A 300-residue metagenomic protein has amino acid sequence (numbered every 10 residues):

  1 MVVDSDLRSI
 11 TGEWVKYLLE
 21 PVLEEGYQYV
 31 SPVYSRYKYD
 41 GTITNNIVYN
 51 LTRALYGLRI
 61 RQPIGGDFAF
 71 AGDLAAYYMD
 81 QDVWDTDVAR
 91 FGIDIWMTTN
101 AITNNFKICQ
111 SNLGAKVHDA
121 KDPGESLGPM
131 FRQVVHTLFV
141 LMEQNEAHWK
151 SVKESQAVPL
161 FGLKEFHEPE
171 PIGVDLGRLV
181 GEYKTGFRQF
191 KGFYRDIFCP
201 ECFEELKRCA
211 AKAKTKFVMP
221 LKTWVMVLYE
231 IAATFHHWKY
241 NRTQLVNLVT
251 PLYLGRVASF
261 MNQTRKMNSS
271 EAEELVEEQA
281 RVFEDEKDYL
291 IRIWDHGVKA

Functional and structural regions predicted by a protein language model:
M1-R8: Short beta-strand-to-loop acidic/aromatic patch adjacent to the donor-nucleotide binding site
I10-V33: Conserved donor-nucleotide/metal-binding helix-loop-beta segment in metal-dependent transferases, i.e., the alpha-helix
V30-T42: Short beta-strand-to-loop element that shapes/binds the nucleotide-sugar donor at the catalytic cleft/hinge
T44-Y56, I64-D80: Conserved nucleotide-sugar donor-binding and metal-coordinating catalytic region shared by glycosyltransferases
L58, Q62, Q81-W96: Donor nucleotide-sugar recognition loop
D85, W96-K116: Catalytic donor-sugar/metal-binding loop of nucleotide-sugar-dependent glycosyltransferases
Q110-G128, T137-Q144, E154-P159: Active-site donor/metal-binding and catalytic loop motifs of nucleotide-sugar-dependent glycosylation enzymes
V135-A300: Terminal low-complexity segments of carbohydrate-biosynthetic enzymes
